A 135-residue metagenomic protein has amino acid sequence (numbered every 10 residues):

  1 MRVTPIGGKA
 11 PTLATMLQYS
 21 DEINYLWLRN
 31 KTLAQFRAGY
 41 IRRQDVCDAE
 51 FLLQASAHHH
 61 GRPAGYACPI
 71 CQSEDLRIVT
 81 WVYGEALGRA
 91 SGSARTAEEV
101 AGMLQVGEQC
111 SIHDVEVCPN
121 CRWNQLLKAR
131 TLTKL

Functional and structural regions predicted by a protein language model:
R2-F51: N-terminal alpha-helical interaction blocks
L28-L33, D75-Y83: Short acidic/polar alpha-helix capping motifs at helix-coil junctions
R43-H58, T96-L104: Short Cys/His-rich Zn2+-coordinating modules
L52-G65, G107-I112: Short, flexible, mixed-charge glycine/proline-rich loop motifs that serve as phosphate/nucleic-acid-contacting
C68-C71, C118-C121: Short cysteine-rich clusters marking metal-coordination/redox-active sites
E74-I78, N124-R130: Short, non-ligating residues that shape and space the ligands of small metal-coordination modules and catalytic
V82-S93, T133-L135: Short cysteine/histidine-rich metal-coordination sites, predominantly Zn2+-binding motifs
A97-I112, P119, N124-K128: Short metal-binding segments enriched for Cys and/or His
